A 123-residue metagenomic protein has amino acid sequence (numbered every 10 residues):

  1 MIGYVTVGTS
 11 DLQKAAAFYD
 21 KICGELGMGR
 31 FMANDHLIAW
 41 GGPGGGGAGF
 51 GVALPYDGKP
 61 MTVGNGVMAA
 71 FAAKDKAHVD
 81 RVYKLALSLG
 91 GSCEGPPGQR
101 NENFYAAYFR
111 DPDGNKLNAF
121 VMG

Functional and structural regions predicted by a protein language model:
M1, T62-N65, N101: Short glycine-enriched loop/turn motifs at secondary-structure junctions
M1-A16, A69, G123: N-terminal beta-strand motif that seeds the catalytic metal site of vicinal oxygen chelate
Y4-T6, G51, M68, Y108 (+1 more regions): Conserved beta-strand segments that form the floor/walls of ligand-binding pockets within enzyme and binding domains
V7-G49: Core segments of cupin and vicinal oxygen chelate
A15-Y19, A86, G114: Conserved active-site tyrosine of GNAT-family acetyltransferases
G41-K74, H78-R81: Long, continuous compositionally biased terminal/linker segments
L87-G123: Vicinal oxygen chelate
